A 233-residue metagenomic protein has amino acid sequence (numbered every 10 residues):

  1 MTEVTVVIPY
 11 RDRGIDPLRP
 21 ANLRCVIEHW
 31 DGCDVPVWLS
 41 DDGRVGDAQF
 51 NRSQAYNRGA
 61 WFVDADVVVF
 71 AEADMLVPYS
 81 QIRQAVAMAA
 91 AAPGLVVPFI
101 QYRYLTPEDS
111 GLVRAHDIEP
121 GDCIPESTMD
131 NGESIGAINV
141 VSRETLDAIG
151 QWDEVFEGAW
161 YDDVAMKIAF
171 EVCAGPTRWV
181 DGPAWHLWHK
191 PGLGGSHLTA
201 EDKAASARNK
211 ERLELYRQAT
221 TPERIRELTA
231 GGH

Functional and structural regions predicted by a protein language model:
E3-I8, W30, P36-L39: Hydrophobic targeting segments
Y10-D31: Short, well-formed alpha-helical segments that are part of the catalytic scaffolds of diverse glycosyltransferases
I15, V155-H233: C-terminal catalytic/acceptor-binding lobe
W38-F62: Active-site-proximal specificity loops/subdomain of glycosyltransferases
R52-N57, M75, S134-I138, A159-K167: Conserved glycosyltransferase catalytic-site signature
V63-D66, Q151: Active-site acidic short loop of glycosyltransferases
A65-L76: Short beta-strand-to-loop acidic/aromatic patch adjacent to the donor-nucleotide binding site
P78-E154: Conserved catalytic core of nucleotide-sugar-dependent glycosyltransferases
